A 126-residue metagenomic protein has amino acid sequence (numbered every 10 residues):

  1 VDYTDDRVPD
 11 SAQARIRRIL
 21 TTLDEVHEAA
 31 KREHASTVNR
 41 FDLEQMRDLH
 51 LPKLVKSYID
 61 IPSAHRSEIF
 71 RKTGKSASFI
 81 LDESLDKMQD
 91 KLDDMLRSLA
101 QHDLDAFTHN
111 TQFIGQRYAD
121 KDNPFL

Functional and structural regions predicted by a protein language model:
V1-Q45: Membrane-proximal, non-transmembrane interface segments of integral membrane proteins
V38-L126: Cytosol-/stroma-facing membrane-proximal "stalk/adaptor" domains immediately downstream of transmembrane anchors
